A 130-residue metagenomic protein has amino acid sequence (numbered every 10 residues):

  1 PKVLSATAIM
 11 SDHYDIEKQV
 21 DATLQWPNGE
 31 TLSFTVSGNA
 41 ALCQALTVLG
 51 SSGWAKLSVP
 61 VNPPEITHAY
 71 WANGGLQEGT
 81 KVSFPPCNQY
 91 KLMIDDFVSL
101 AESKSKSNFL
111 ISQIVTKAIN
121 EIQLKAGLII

Functional and structural regions predicted by a protein language model:
P1-A41, T47, L110-K117: Rossmann-like dinucleotide-binding domain that binds NAD(P)(H)
P27, D95-I130: C-terminal helix-rich "cap/oligomerization" subdomain common to oxidoreductases
N28-E30, L42, G53-W54, G75-L76: Short acidic/polar mixed-charge low-complexity motifs
L32-F34, Q44, A55, T80-V82: Short beta-strand segments
S37, V59-P60: Surface loops and adjacent helix of pleckstrin homology
L46, P63-G75: Short polybasic amphipathic segments
N73-L76, M93-S99: Conserved C-terminal active-site "lid" loop/helix of NAD(P)H-dependent oxidoreductases that clamps the redox cofactor
K81-D95, S107: Active-site loop of classical SDR/Rossmann-like NAD(P)-dependent oxidoreductases, centered on the catalytic Tyr-X3-Lys
